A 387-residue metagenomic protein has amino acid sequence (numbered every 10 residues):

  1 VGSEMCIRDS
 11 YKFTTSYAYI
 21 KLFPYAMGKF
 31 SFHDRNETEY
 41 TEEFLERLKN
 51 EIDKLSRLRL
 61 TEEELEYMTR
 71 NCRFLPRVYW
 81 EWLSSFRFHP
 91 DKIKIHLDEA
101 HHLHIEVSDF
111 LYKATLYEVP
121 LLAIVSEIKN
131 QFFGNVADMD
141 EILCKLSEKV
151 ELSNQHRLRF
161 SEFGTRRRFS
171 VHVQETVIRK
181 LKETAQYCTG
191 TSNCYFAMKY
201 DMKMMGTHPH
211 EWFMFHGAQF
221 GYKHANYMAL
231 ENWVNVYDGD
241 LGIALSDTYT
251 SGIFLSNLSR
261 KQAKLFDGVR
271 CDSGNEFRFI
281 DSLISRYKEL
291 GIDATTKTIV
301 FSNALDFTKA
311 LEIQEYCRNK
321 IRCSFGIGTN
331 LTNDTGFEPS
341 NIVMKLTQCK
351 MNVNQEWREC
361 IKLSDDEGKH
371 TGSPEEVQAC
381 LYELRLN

Functional and structural regions predicted by a protein language model:
S3-A225, V234-N235, K345-N387: Ordered alpha/beta subdomains of enzyme catalytic regions
Y200, M205-N387: Glycine-rich phosphate/ribose-binding loops and adjacent secondary-structure elements that form binding surfaces
